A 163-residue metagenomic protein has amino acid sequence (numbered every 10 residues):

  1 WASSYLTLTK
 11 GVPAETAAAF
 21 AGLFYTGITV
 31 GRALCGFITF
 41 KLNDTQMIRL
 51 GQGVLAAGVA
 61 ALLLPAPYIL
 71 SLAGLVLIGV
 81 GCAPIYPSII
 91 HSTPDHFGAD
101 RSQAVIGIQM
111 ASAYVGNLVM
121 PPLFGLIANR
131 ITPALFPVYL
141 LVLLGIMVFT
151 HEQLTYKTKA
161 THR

Functional and structural regions predicted by a protein language model:
W1-T16: Short amphipathic helix-loop junctions that connect adjacent transmembrane helices in Major Facilitator Superfamily/SLC
A14-G22, G107: Small-residue hotspots at the loop-to-helix junctions and early N-terminal turns of transmembrane alpha-helices
G31-N43, A128-N129: Helix-to-loop junctions at the C-terminal end of transmembrane segments in multipass secondary transporters
Q46-A61: Structural signature of the two symmetry-related core transmembrane helices
G58, I69-L77: Paired small-residue
P84-F97: Intracellular juxtamembrane helix-capping segments at the cytosolic ends of symmetry-related transmembrane helices
A99-P133: A late C-terminal transmembrane helix in Major Facilitator Superfamily
L141-R163: Multi-pass alpha-helical transporter architecture, strongest for 12-TM Major Facilitator/SLC carriers used
